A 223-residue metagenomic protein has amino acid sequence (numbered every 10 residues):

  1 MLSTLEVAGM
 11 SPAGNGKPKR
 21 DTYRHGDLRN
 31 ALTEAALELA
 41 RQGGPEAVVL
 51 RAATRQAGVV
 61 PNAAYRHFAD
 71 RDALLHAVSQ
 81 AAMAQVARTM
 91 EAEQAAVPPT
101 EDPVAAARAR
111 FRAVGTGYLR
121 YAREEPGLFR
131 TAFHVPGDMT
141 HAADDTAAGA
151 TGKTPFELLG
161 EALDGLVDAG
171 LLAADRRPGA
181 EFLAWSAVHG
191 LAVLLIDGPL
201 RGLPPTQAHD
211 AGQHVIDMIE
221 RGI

Functional and structural regions predicted by a protein language model:
M1-D27, V97-V104: N-terminal intrinsically disordered/low-complexity leader segments
A31, A35, L39-A73, A77: Helix-turn-helix
A40, L75-A82, T89, A132 (+1 more regions): Alpha-helical DNA-contacting segments of helix-turn-helix folds
E91-L128, A184: Hydrophobic alpha-helical connector segments
A105, T131, T140-L171, P178-F182 (+1 more regions): Amphipathic alpha-helical packing segments from all-alpha helical-bundle domains
Y121, G165, W185-L203, I219-I223: Amphipathic C-terminal alpha-helical segment
R123-H141, V193-R201: Amphipathic alpha-helical segments used for helix-helix packing
